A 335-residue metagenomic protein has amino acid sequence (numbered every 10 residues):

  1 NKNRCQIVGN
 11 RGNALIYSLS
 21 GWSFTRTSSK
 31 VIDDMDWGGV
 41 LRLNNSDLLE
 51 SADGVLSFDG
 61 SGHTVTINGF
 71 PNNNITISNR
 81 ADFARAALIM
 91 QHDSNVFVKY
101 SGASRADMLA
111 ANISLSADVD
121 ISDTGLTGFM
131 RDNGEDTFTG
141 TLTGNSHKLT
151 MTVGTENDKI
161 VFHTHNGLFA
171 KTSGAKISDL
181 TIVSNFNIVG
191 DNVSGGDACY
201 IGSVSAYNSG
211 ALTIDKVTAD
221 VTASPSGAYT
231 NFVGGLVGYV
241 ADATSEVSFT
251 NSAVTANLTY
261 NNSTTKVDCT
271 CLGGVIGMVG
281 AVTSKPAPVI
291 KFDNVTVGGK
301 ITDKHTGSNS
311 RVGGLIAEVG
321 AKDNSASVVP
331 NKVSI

Functional and structural regions predicted by a protein language model:
N1-I335: Surface-exposed repetitive/solenoidal architectures
